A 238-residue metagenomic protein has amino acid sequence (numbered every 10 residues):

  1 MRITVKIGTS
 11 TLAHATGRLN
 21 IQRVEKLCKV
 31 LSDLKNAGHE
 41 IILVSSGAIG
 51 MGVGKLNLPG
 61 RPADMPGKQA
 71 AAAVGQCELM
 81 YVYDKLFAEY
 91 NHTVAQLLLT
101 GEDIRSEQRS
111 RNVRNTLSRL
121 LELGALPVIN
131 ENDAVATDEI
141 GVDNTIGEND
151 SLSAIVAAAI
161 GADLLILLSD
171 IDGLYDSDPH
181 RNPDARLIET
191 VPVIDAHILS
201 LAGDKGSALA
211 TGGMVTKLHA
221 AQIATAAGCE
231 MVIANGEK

Functional and structural regions predicted by a protein language model:
M1-A226, E230, G236-E237: Nucleotide/pyrophosphate-binding catalytic subdomain
